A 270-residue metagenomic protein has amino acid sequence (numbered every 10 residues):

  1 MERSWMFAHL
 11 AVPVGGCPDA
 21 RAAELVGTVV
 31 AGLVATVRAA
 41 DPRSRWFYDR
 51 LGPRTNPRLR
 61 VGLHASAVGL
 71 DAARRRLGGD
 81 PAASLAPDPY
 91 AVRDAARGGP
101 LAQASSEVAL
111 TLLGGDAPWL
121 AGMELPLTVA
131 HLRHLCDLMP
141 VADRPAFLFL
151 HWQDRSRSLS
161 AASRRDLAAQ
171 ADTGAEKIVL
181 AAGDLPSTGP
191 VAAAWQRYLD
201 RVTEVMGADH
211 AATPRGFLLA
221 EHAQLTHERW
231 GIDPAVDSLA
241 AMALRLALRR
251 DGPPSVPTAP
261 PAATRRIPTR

Functional and structural regions predicted by a protein language model:
M1-R270: An acidic, charge-biased composition feature
